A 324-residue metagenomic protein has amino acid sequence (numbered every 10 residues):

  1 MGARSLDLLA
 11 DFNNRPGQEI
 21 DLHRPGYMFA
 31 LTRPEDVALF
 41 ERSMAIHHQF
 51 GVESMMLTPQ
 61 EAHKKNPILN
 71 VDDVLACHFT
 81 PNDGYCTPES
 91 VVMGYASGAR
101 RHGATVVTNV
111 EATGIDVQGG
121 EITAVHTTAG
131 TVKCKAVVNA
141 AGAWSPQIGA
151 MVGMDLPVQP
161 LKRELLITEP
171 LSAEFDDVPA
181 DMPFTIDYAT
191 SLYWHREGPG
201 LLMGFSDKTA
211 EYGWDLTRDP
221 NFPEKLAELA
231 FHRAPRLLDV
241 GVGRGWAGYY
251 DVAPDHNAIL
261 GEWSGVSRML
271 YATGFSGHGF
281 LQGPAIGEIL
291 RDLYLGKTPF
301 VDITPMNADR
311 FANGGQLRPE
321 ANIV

Functional and structural regions predicted by a protein language model:
M1-K65, S191-Y193, L229-A230: Dinucleotide-binding Rossmann-like beta1-alpha1 core, especially the glycine-rich loop that anchors the ADP
G2-L9, V37-S43, P59, D72 (+5 more regions): A general structural signal for well-ordered alpha-helical segments in protein cores
D7, D11, Q18-H23, G114-I122 (+2 more regions): Active-site substrate-recognition segment that forms the wall of the catalytic cavity or substrate channel
R24, T58, T108-V110, R244: Short loop/edge segments at beta-strand edges and connector loops that shape dinucleotide/nucleotide cofactor-binding
C77-A136: Helical element adjacent to the flavin cofactor pocket in flavoenzyme catalytic cores
C77-G98, G142-W144, F222-L229, F275 (+2 more regions): Mid-domain beta-loop-alpha active-site segment that forms a flexible, acidic cofactor/metal-binding surface
E228-V324: C-terminal catalytic lobe of FAD-dependent flavoproteins
